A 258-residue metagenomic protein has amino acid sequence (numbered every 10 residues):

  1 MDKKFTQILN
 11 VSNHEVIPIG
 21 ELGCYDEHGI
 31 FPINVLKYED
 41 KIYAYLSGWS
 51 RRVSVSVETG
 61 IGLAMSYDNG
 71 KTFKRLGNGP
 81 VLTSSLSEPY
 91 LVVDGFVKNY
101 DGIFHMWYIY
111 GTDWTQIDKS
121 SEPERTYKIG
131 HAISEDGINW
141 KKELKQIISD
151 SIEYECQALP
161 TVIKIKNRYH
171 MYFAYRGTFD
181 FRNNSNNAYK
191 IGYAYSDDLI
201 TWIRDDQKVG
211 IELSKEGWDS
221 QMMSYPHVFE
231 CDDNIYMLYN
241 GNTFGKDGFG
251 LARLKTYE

Functional and structural regions predicted by a protein language model:
M1-H28, L36-D94, K98-E155, I163-W218 (+1 more regions): Beta-rich carbohydrate-recognition and catalytic domains
F31: Metal-dependent C-N hydrolase catalytic cores
S224-Y225: C-terminal structured domain segments
